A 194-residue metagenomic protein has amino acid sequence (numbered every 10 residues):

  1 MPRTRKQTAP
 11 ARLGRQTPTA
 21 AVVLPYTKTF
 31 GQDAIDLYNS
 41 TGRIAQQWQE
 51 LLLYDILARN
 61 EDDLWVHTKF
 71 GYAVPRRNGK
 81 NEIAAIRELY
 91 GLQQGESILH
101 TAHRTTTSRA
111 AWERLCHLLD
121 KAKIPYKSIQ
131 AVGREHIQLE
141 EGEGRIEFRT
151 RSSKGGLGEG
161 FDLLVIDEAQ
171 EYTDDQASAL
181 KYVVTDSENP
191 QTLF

Functional and structural regions predicted by a protein language model:
P2-F194: Phosphate/NTP-binding elements of NTP-utilizing enzymes
